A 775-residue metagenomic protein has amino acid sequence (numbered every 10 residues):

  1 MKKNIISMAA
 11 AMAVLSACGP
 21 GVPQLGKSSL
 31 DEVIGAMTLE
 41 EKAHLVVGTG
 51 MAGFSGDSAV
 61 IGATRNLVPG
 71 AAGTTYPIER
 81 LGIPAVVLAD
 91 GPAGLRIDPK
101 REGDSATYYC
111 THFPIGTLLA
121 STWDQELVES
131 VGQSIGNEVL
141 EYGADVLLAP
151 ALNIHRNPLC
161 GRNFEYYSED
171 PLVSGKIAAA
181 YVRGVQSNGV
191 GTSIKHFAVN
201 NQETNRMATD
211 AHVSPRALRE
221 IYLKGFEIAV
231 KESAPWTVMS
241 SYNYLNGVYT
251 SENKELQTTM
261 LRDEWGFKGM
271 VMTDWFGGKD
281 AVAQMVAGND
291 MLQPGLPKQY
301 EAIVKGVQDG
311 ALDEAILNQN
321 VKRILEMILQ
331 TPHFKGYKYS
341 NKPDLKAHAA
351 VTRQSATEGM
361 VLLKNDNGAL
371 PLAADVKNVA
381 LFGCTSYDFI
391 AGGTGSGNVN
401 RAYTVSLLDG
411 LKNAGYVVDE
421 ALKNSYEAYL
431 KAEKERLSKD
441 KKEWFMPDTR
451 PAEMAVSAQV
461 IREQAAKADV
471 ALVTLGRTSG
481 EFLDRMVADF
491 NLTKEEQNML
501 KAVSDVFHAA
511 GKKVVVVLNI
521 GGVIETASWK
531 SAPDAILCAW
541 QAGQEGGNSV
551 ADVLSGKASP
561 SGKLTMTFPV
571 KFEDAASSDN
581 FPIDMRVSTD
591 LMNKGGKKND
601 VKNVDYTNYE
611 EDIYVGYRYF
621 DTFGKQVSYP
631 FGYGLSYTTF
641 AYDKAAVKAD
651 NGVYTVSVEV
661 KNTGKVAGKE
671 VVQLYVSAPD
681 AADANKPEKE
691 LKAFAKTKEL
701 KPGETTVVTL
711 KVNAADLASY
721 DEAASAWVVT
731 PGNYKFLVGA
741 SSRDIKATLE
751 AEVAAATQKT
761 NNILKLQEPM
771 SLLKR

Functional and structural regions predicted by a protein language model:
M1-C18: Gram-negative bacterial Sec-dependent N-terminal signal peptides
A17-S719, V728-V738, S742, L764-K774: Glycoside hydrolase catalytic-domain context in secreted enzymes
E722-A724: Short beta-alpha junctions and helix-cap segments that line functional grooves
D744-T760: Short beta-strand elements
